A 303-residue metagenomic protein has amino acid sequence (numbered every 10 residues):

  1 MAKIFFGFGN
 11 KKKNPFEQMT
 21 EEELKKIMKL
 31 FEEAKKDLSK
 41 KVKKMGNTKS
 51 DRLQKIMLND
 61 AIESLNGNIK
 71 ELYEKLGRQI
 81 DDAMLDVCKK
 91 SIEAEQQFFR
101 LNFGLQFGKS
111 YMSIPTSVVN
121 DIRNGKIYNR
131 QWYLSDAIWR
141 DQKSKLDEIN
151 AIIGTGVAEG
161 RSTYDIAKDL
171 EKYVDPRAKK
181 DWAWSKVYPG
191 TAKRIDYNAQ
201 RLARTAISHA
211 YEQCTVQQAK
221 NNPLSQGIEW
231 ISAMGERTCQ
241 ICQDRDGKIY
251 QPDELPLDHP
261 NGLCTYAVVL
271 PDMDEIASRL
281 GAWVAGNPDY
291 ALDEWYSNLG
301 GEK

Functional and structural regions predicted by a protein language model:
M1-S185, D272-K303: N-terminal leader/targeting and assembly helices and adjacent pre-domain segments
K186-A282: Acidic, glycine-rich two-metal-ion catalytic cores of nucleic acid-processing enzymes
